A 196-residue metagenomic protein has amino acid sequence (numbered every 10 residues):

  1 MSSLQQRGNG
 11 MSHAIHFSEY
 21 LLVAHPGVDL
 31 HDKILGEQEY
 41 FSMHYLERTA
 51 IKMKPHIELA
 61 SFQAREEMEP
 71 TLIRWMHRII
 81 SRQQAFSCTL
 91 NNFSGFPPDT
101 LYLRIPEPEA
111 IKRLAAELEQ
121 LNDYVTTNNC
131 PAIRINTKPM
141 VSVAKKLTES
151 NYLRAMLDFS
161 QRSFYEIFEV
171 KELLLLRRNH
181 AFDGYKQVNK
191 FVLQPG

Functional and structural regions predicted by a protein language model:
S2-S87, P108-E169, G184-G196: Basic, often amphipathic N-terminal segments
P98-T100, E172: A generic structural signal for beta-strand entry/edge sites
L101-E107: Short histidine-centered catalytic/ligand-binding loop motif
K171-H180: Short beta-strand segments and strand-loop junctions that repeat across beta-rich extracellular domains
